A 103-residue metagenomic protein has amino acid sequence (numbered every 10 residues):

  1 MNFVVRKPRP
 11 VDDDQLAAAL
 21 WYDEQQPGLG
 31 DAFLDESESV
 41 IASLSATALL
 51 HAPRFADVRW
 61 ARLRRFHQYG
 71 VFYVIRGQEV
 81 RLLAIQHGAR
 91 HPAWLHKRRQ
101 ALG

Functional and structural regions predicted by a protein language model:
M1-L34: Arg/Lys-rich, positively charged N-terminal/basic patches that mediate binding to nucleic acids
R9, R64, Q86: Residues at the C-termini of beta-strands that transition into short coil/loop
W21-Q25, L44-L49: Short arginine-rich
D31-A32, A52-R54, A93-W94: Short, hydrophobic secondary-structure boundary micro-motifs
S39, A46-R81: Basic/aromatic recognition patch in beta-strand/loop cores that engages polyanionic ligands
Q68-G70, V74-G103: Enriched for short, Lys/Arg-rich terminal
